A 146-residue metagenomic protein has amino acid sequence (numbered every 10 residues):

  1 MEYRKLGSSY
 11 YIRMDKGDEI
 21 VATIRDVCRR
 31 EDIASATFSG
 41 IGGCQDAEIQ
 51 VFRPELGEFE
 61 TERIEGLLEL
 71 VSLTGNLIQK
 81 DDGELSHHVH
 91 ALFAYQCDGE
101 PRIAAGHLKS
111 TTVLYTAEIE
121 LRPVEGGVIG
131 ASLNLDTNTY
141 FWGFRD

Functional and structural regions predicted by a protein language model:
M1-I41, Q45-H87, L92-D146: N-terminal intrinsically disordered, cationic/polar leader segments that include organellar targeting peptides
